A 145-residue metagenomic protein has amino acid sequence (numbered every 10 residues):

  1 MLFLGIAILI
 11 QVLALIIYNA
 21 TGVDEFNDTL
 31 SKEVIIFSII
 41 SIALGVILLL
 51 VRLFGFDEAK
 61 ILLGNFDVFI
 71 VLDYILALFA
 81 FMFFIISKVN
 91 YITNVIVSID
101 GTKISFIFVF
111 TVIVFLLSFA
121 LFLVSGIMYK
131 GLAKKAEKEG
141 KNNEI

Functional and structural regions predicted by a protein language model:
M1, A7, N94-K135: Alpha-helical membrane-associated segments of multi-pass integral membrane proteins
L2-F3, Y18-I47, F66-D67, F108-V109: Transmembrane alpha-helix entry/boundary detector in multi-pass membrane proteins
L4-I8, S38, I42, D67-I70 (+2 more regions): Residues within membrane-spanning alpha-helices of integral membrane proteins, especially the hydrophobic core/packing
L9-A20: Alpha-helical transmembrane segments of multi-pass membrane proteins
Q11, E33-L53, L76-A80: Generic alpha-helical transmembrane segments
G22-I35, F79-V112: Interfacial non-cytosolic loop connecting adjacent transmembrane helices
L49-F84: Loop-to-transmembrane helix junctions at the membrane interface
L132-I145: Short, highly charged, low-complexity non-transmembrane loops/tails of multi-pass membrane proteins
